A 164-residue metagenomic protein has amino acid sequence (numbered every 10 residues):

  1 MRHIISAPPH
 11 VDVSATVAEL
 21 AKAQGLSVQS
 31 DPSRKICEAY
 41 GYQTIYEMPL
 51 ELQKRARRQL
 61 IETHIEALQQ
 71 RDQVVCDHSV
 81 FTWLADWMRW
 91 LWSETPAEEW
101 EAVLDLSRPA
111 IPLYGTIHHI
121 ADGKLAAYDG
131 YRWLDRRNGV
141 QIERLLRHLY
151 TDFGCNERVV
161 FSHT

Functional and structural regions predicted by a protein language model:
R2, Q73-V74, T116: Structural motif
H3-A21: Glycine-rich phosphate-binding P-loop
S6-P8, C76-H78, I120, S162-H163: Short His-Asn-centered micro-motif
A15, A85-W87, Y128-G130: Short glycine-/acidic-enriched loop or helix-start segments at secondary-structure transitions that form or flank
A18, K22-I65: Conserved substrate/cofactor phosphate-moiety recognition/catalytic segment in nucleotide-dependent phosphotransferases
P32, D77-F81, A85-D86, H119-K124: Short loop/turn segments at strand-loop or loop-helix junctions that form parts of catalytic or ligand-binding pockets
Q53-P112: Glycine-rich phosphate-binding loop used to anchor ATP phosphates in small-molecule kinases, encompassing both
W90-H163: A glycine- and Lys/Arg-enriched "phosphate-lid" helix/loop adjacent to the NTP-binding pocket of small-molecule kinases
